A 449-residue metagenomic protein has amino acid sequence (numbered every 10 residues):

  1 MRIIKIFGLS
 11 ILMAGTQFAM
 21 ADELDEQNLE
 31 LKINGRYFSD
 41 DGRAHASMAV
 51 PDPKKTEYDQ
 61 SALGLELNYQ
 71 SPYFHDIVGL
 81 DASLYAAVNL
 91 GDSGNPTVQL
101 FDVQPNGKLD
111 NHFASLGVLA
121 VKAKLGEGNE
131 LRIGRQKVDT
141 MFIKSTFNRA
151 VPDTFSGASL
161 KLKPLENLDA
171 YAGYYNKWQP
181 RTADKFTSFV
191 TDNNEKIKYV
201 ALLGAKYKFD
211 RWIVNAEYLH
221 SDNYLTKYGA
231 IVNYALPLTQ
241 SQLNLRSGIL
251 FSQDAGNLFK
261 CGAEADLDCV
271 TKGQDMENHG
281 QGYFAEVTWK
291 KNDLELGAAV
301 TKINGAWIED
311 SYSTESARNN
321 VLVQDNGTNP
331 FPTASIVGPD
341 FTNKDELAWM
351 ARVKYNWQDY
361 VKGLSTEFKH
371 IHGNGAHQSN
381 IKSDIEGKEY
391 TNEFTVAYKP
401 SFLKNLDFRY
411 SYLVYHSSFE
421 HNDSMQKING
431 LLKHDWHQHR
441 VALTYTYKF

Functional and structural regions predicted by a protein language model:
G8-S10, A14-R135, L162, Y355 (+4 more regions): Beta-barrel outer-membrane channel/assembly domains of diderm bacteria
G35, L131-S145, A170-N176, L203 (+6 more regions): Transmembrane beta-strand segments that form the barrel wall of outer-membrane beta-barrel proteins
D59-L65, F113-G117, P152-S156, I197-A201 (+6 more regions): Residues that define the transmembrane beta-barrel architecture of outer-membrane proteins
L67, L119-V121, A158, L203 (+6 more regions): Membrane-embedded beta-strands of outer-membrane beta-barrel proteins, especially the hydrophobic/small aromatic
D76-L80, E127-R132, N167-Y171, Q179 (+7 more regions): Repeated loop/turn-to-beta-strand initiation elements of outer-membrane beta-barrel proteins
L125, S145, R149-P152, W178 (+5 more regions): Solvent-exposed loop/turn segments connecting transmembrane beta-strands in outer-membrane beta-barrel proteins
Y171-T191, K198-V200, Q240-A334, Y412-W436: Outer-membrane beta-barrel translocator/channel fold
G305-A397: C-terminal structural cap/anchor segments
